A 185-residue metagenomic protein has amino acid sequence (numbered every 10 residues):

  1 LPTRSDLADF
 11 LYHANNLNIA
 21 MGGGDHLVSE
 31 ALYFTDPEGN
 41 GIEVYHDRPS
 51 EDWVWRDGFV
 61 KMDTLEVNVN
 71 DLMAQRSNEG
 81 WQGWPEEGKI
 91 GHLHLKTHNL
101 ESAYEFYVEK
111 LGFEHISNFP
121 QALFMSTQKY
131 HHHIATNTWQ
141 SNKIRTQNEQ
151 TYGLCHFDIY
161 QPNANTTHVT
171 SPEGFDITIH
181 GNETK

Functional and structural regions predicted by a protein language model:
L1-A20, T35-S117, Q128-K185: Glyoxalase I/VOC metalloenzyme domain signal
H26-S29, N163-A164: Short, small/polar residue-rich loop motifs at catalytic or cofactor-binding pockets
F119-Q121: Ser/Thr- and Asn-enriched, surface-exposed coil loops between beta-strands
L123-S126: Minor-groove-contacting beta-hairpin "wing" of winged helix-turn-helix DNA-binding domains
